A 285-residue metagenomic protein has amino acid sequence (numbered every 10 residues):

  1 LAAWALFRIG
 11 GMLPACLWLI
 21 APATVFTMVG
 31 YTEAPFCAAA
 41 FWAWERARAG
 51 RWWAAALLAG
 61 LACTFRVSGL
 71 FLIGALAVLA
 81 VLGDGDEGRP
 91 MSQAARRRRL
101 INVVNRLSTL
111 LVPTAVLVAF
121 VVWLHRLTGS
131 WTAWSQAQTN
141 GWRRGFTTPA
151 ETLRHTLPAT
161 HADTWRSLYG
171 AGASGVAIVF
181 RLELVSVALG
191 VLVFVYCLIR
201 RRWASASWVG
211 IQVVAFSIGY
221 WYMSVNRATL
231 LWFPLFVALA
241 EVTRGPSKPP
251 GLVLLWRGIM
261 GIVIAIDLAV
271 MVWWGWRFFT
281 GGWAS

Functional and structural regions predicted by a protein language model:
L1-G11, L189-V193: Transmembrane-helix motifs of polytopic, lipid-linked glycan transferases
L6-I9, L13-E45, A62-G74, V78 (+1 more regions): Multi-pass, polyprenyl lipid-linked donor-dependent membrane glycosyltransferases
G11-P14, A49-A55, R200-A206, K248-L255: Membrane-helix interface segments
A43-A54, D84-E87, T243: Membrane-interface transmembrane helices that cradle and orient dolichyl/undecaprenyl
I73-L82, R89-S92, R96-G190, A204-V209 (+1 more regions): Membrane-lumen/periplasm interface segments of specific transmembrane helices in polyprenyl phosphate-linked
L111-T114, P246-A284: Signature aromatic-anchored transmembrane alpha helix within multi-pass, membrane-resident enzymes that catalyze glycan
Y196-G219: Transmembrane alpha-helix segments characteristic of polytopic inner-membrane glycan-assembly/cell-envelope
M223-G245: Hydrophobic/aromatic-rich transmembrane helices and adjacent perimembrane loops
